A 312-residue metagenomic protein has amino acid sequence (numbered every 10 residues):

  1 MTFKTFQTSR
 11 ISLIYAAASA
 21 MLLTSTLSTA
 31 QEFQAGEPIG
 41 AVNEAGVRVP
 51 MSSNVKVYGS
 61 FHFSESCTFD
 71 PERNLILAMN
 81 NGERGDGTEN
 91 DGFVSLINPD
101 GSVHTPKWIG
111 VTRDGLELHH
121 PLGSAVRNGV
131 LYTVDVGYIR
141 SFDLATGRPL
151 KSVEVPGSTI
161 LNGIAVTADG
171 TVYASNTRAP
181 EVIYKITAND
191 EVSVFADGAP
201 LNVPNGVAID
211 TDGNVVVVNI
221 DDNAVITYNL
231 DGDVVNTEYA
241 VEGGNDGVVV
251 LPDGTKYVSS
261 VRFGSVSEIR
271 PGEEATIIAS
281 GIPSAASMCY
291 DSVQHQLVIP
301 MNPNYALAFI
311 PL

Functional and structural regions predicted by a protein language model:
T2-A16: Bacterial N-terminal signal peptides that target proteins for export
Y15-S25: Bacterial N-terminal signal peptides
E32-M51, T88, G92: Blade/loop signatures of beta-propeller domains
M51-Y58, V103-G115, R148-E154, E191-G198 (+2 more regions): A short beta-strand motif characteristic of beta-propeller blades
K56-G92: Beta-strand-rich domains and repeat architectures in extracellular enzymes and scaffolds, especially beta-propellers
F61-R73, T112-G129, P156-A174, R178 (+6 more regions): Beta-rich, blade/repeat-based domains predominating in secreted/periplasmic proteins but also intracellular
N90-S95, Y138-R140, V182-Y184, A224-I226 (+2 more regions): A short loop-to-beta-strand structural motif that recurs across blades of beta-propeller domains
I97-S102, D143-R148, I186-E191, N229-D233 (+2 more regions): Short loop/turn segments that connect beta-strands within beta-propeller blades
